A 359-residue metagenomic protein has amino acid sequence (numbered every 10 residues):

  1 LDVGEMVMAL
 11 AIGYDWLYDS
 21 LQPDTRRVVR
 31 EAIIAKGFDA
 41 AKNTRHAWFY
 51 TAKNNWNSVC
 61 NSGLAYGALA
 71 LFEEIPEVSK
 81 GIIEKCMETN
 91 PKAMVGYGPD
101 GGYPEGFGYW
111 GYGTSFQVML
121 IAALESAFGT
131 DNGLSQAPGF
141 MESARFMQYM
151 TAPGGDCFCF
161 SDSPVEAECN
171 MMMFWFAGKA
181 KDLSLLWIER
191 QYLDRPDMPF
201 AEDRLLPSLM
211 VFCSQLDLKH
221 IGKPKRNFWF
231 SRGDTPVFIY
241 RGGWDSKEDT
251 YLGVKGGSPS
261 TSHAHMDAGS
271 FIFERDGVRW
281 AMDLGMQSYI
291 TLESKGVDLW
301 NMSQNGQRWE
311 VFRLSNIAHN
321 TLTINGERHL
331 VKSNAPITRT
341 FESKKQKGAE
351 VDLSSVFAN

Functional and structural regions predicted by a protein language model:
L1-P153, S163-P164: Aromatic-lined, polymer-binding surfaces characteristic of secreted/periplasmic polysaccharide-degrading enzymes
D2-A9, N54, V59, G63 (+3 more regions): Short N-terminal helix-initiation segments at or just after the protein's N-terminus
Y14, D100, C157, A281 (+1 more regions): Generic secondary-structure boundary/loop-capping signal
T25, G101, F107, Q136-P138 (+6 more regions): Solvent-exposed, flexible loop/coil residues
L71, Y109-W280, T338-D352: Carbohydrate-active enzyme catalytic cores, enriched for enzymes that act on polyanionic acidic polysaccharides
L252-T340: Catalytic core of carbohydrate-active enzymes
V356-N359: Short, intrinsically disordered, charge-balanced linker/junction segments flanking boundaries in proteins
